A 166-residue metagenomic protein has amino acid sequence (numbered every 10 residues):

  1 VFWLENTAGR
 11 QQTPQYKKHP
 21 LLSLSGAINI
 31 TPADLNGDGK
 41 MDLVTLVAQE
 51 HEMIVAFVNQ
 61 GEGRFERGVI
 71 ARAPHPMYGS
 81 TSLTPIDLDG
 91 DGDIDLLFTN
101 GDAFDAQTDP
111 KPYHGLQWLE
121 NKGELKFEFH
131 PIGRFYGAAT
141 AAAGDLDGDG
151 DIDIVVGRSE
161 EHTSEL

Functional and structural regions predicted by a protein language model:
V1-S164: Beta-propeller-forming repeat regions
